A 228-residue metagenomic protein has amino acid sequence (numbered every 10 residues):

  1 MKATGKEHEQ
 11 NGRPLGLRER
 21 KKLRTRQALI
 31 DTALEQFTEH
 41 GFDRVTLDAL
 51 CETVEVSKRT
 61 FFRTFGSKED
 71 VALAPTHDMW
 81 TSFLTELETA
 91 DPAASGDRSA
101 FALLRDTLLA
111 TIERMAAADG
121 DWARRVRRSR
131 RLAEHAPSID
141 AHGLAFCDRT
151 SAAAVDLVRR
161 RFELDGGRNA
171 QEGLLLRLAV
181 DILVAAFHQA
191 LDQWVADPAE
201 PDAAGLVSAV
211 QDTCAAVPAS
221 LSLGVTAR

Functional and structural regions predicted by a protein language model:
M1-E7, R160, D192-R228: C-terminal peripheral helix-coil segments that are non-catalytic and often amphipathic
M1-V56: Basic, helix-initiating cap at the start of DNA-binding domains
G16, E39-F42, E55, F62-A74 (+1 more regions): HTH DNA-binding helix-turn interface
T25, M79, L104, L108 (+2 more regions): Hydrophobic/aromatic residues within well-ordered alpha-helical segments
L29-F37, F83, L104, G143 (+1 more regions): Short hydrophobic clusters on alpha-helical segments that form packing/core surfaces in small helical domains
D31, D106, A110, R149 (+3 more regions): Short, residue-level hotspots on alpha-helical faces of the histone-fold and other alpha-helical interaction modules
A74, T81-S129: Hydrophobic alpha-helical connector segments
A136-G166, L174-D181: Amphipathic alpha-helical packing segments from all-alpha helical-bundle domains
